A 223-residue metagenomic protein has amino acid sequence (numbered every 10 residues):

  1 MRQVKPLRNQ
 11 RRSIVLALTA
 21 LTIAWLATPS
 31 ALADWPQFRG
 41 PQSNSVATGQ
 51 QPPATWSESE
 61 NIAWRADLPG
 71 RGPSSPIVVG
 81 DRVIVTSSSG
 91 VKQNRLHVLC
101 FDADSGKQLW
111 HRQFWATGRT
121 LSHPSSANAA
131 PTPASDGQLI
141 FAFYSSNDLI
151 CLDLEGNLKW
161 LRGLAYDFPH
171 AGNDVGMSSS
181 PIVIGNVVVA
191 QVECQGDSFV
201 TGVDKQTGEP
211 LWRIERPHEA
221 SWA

Functional and structural regions predicted by a protein language model:
R2-L18: Bacterial N-terminal signal peptides that target proteins for export
R8-N9, W25-A33: Extreme N-terminus of proteins, especially the signal/transit-peptide cleavage junction and the first residues
L16-A27: Bacterial N-terminal signal peptides
P29-A223: Noncatalytic, solvent-exposed loop/strand surfaces of beta-propeller-type extracellular/periplasmic domains
